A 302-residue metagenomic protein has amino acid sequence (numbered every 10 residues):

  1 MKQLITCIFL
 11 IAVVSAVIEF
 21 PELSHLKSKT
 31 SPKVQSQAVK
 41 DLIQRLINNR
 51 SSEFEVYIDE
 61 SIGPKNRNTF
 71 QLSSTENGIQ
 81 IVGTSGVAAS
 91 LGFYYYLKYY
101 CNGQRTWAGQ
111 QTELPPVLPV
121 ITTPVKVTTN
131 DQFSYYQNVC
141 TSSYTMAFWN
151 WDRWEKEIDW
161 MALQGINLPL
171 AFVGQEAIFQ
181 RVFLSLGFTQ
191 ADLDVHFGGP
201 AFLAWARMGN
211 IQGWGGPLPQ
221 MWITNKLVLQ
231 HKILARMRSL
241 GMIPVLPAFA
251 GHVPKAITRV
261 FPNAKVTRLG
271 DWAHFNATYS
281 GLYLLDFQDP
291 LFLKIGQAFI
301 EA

Functional and structural regions predicted by a protein language model:
K2-A16: Cleavable N-terminal signal peptides of Sec/SRP-targeted secreted and luminal proteins
V14-V17, R45, N49, G103: Surface-exposed polar/charged interaction patches
A16-Q35, V39: Intrinsically disordered, low-structural-confidence terminal and linker regions
H25-K29, R50, Y57-N66, Q71-V87 (+4 more regions): Aromatic-lined carbohydrate-binding surfaces of glycoside hydrolases
K33-F54: Signal-peptide-cleavage-adjacent N-terminal segments of secreted and extracellular proteins
R105-G109: Glycine/proline-rich low-complexity spacer/linker segments in large multi-domain proteins
V117-P119: Long amphipathic N-terminal alpha/beta scaffold segment
